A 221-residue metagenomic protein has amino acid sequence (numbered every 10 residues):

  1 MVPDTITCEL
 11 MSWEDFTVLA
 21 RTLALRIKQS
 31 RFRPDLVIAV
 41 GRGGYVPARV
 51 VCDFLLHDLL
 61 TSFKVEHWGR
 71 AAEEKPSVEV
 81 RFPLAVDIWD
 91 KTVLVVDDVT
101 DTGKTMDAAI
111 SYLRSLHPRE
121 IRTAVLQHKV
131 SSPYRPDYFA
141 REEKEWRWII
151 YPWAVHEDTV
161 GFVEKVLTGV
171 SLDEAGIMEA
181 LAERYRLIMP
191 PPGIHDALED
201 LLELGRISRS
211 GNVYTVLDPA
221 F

Functional and structural regions predicted by a protein language model:
M1-F221: PRPP-associated nucleotide enzymes
